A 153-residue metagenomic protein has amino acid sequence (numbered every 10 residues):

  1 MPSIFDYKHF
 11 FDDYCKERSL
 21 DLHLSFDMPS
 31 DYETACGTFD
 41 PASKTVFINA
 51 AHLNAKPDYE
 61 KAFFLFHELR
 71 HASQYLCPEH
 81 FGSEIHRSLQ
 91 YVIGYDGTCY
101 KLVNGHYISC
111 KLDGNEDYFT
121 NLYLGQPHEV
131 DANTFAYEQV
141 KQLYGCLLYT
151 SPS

Functional and structural regions predicted by a protein language model:
P2-S19: Zn2+-dependent metallopeptidase catalytic core
F26-F47: Catalytic zinc-binding patch centered on the HExxH motif and its immediate surroundings that defines zinc-dependent
I48-F64: Short pre-active-site segment immediately N-terminal to the catalytic Zn-binding motif
F63-Y75: Active-site recognition of the HExxH zinc-binding catalytic motif
C77-Y118: Post-HEXXH active-site segment of zinc metalloproteases
Y118-T134: Active-site metal-coordination segments of metallo-dependent hydrolases
E138-L147: Short arginine-rich
Y149-S153: Conserved small/polar residues in nucleotide/adenosyl-binding loops
